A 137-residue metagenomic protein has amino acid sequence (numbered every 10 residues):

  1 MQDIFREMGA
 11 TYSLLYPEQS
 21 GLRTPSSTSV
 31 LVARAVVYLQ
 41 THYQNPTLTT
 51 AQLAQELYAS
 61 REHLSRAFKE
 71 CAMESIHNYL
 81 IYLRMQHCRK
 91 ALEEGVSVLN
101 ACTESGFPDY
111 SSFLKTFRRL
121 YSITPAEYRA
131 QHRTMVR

Functional and structural regions predicted by a protein language model:
F5-V37, T41, P46, T50-L57 (+2 more regions): Short, Lys/Arg-enriched, Trp-marked, Pro/Gly-tolerant hinge/linker segments that flank
V37, T41, A51, E70-Y110 (+1 more regions): Terminal helix-turn-helix DNA-binding modules in bacterial transcription factors
E56, S60-R61, P108-D109: Short coil turns linking two alpha-helices in DNA-binding domains
H63-L64, F68, S112-F113, F117: Short hydrophobic/aromatic patch on the recognition helix
L114-R137: …primarily DNA-binding HTH/wHTH and HhH modules…
